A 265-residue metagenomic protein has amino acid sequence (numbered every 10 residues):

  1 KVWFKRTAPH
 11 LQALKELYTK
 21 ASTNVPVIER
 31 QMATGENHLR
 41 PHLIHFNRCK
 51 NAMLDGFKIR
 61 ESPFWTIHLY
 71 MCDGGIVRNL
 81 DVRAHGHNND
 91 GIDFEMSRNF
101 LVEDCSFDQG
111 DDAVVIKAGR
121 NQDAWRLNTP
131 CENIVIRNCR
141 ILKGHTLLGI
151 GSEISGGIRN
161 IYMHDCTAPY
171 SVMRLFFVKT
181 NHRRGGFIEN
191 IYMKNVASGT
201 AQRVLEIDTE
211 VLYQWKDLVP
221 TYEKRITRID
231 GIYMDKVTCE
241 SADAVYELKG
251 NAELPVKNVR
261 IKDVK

Functional and structural regions predicted by a protein language model:
K1-K265: Extracellular/periplasmic carbohydrate-active domains that bind, remodel, or depolymerize complex polysaccharides
